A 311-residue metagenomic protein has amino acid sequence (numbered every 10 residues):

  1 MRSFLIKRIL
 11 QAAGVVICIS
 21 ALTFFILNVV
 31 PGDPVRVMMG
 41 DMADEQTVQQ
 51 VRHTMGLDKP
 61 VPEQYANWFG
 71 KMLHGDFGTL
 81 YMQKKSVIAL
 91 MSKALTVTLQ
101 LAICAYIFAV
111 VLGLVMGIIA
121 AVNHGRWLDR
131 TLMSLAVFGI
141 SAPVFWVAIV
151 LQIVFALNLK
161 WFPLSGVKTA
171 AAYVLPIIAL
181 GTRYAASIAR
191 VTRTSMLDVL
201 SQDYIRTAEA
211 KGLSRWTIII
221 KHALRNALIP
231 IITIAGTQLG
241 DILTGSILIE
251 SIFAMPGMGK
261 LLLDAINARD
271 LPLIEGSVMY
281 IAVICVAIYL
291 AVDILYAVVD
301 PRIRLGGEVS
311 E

Functional and structural regions predicted by a protein language model:
R2-S3, A89, K93-L128, V144 (+1 more regions): Alpha-helical transmembrane segments of integral membrane proteins, especially multi-pass inner/plasma-membrane
I6-V16: N-terminal signal-anchor/signal peptide hydrophobic helix marking the start of the first transmembrane segment
V15-A66, A156-L175: Hydrophobic alpha-helical transmembrane segments of membrane transport/permease proteins and related membrane-embedded
C18-A21, I103-I107, V150-L151: Hydrophobic alpha-helical transmembrane segments of multi-pass integral membrane proteins
T23, L27-V29, G70, S134-P163 (+1 more regions): Membrane-water interface segments at the C-terminal ends of transmembrane alpha-helices in multi-pass inner-membrane
I26, V30, M38, M42-A43 (+10 more regions): Hydrophobic aliphatic residues
A43-D76, Y173-V174, I205, F253-A265 (+1 more regions): Short hydrophobic, aromatic-rich alpha-helical segments embedded in or entering the lipid bilayer of multi-pass
D58-L114: An internal, D/E-rich "acidic patch" concept
